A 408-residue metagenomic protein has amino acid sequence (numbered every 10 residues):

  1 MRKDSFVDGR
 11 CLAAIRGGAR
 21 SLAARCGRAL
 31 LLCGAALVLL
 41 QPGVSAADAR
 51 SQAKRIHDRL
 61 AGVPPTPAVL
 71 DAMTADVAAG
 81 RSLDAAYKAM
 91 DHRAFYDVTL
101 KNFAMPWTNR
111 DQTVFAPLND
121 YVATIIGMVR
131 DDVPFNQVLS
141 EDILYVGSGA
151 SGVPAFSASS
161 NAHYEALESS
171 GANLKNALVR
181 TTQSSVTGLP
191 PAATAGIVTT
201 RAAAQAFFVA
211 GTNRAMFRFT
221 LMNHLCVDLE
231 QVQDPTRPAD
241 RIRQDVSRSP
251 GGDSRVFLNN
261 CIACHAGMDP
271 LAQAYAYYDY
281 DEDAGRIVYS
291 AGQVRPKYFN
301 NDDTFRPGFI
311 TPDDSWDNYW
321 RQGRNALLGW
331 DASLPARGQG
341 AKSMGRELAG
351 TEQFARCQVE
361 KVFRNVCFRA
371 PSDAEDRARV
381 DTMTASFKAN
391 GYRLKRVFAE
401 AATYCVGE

Functional and structural regions predicted by a protein language model:
M1-R25: N-terminal secretory signal peptides that target proteins for export/translocation
G27-L39: Bacterial N-terminal signal peptides
P42-A46: Sec/Tat signal peptide C-region and signal peptidase I cleavage site
D48-A78, S82-D84: N-terminal mature-domain "stem" immediately C-terminal to a signal peptide or N-terminal signal-anchor/transmembrane
V77-L83, A389-R396: Short, charged, surface-exposed loops that flank catalytic or proteolytic processing sites
D84-L271, A349, Q353, F363-V366 (+2 more regions): Extended surface/linker regions that mediate inter-domain or inter-protein docking in multi-component redox
Y87, T187, T199-N213, S247-V256 (+4 more regions): Electron-transfer interface patches adjacent to heme c in soluble/periplasmic c-type cytochromes and di-/multiheme
Q273-D279: Short cysteine/histidine-rich zinc-coordinating motifs and their immediately flanking basic loops
